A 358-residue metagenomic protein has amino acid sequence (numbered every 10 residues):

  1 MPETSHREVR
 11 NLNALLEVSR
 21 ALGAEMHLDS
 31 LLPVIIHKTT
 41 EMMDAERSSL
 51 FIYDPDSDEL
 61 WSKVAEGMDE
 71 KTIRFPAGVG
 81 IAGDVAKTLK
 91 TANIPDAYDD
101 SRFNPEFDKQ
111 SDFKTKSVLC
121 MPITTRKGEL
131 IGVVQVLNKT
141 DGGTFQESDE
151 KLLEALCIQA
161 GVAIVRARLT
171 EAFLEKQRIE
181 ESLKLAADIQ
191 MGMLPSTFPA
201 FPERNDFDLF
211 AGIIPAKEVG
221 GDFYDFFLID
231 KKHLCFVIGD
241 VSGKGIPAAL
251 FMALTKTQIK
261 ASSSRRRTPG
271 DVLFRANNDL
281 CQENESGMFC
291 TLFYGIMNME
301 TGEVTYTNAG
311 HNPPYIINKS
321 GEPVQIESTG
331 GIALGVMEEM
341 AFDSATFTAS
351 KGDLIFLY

Functional and structural regions predicted by a protein language model:
M1-R7, K71, T125-R126, L130 (+3 more regions): Regulatory loop-to-helix N-cap segments in sensory/regulatory domains that couple ligand/signal detection
M1-S30: Signal-transmission linkers at sensory-effector interfaces
A14, R126-E129, T144-V165, A253-L254 (+1 more regions): Amphipathic alpha-helical "output/dimerization" segments
H37-T40, R47-I73, A77, Y98-D99 (+2 more regions): GAF sensory/regulatory domain recognition with acknowledged cross-activation on helical regulatory dimers
E59-W61, E70-T72, P95-S117, N138-T140 (+1 more regions): Signal-transducing coupling segments at domain and membrane junctions
D69-A92, E327-G330: Acidic/proline- and glycine-rich, intrinsically disordered low-complexity segments that serve as regulatory linkers
K116-K127, G132: A short, aliphatic-rich beta-strand micro-motif
L174-I355: … and, occasionally, acidic/histidine-rich disordered N-termini of signaling adaptors
